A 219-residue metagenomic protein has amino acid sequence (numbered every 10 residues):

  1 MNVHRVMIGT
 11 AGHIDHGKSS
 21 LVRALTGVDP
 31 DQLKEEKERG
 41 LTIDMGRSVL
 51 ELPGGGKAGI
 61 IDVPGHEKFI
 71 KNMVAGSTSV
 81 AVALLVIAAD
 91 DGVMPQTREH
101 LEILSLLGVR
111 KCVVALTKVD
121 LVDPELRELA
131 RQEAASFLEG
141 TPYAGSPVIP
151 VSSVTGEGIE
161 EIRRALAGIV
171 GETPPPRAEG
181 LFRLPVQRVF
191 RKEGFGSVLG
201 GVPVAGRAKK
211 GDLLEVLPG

Functional and structural regions predicted by a protein language model:
M1-V63: Conserved G1/Walker A P-loop phosphate-binding module
V3-I8, L104, V119, T155: Conserved structured catalytic cores and adjacent interaction surfaces of nucleotide-binding/hydrolyzing enzymes
D15, L21, G40, D62 (+9 more regions): Residue-level signature of catalytic and energy-coupling elements of molecular machines, predominantly ATP/GTP-dependent
L21-A24, Q96-I103, L129-F137, E161-I169: Alpha-helical scaffold elements adjacent to nucleotide-binding pockets in ATP/GTP-utilizing enzyme cores
T26, P30, K34, E38 (+9 more regions): Signal for well-folded cores of large energy- and translation-related assemblies
K57, V63-K68, S77-L129: Conserved Switch II/interswitch segment of TRAFAC-class P-loop GTPases
S136-G219: Conserved catalytic-core segments of large NTP-driven translation/proteostasis enzymes
